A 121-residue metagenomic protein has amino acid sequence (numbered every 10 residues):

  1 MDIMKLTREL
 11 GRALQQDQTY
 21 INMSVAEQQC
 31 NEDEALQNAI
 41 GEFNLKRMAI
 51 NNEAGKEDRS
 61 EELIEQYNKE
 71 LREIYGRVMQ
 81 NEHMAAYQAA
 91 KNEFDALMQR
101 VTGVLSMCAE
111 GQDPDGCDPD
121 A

Functional and structural regions predicted by a protein language model:
D2-K5, A89-N92, A96: Charged, alpha-helix-enriched surfaces in structured cytosolic catalytic cores of large nucleotide-utilizing machines
I3-Q28: Short, charge-rich amphipathic alpha-helices with coiled-coil/heptad character
L14-Q15, K46, E93: Solvent-exposed aromatic/hydrophobic patches embedded in short alpha-helical segments
Q29-C30, E34-A90: Amphipathic alpha-helical segments
A96-V104: C-terminal structural segments of small proteins and small subunits
R100, G111-Q112: C-terminal cap of thioredoxin/glutaredoxin-like
P114-A121: Short acidic DE-rich linear segments
